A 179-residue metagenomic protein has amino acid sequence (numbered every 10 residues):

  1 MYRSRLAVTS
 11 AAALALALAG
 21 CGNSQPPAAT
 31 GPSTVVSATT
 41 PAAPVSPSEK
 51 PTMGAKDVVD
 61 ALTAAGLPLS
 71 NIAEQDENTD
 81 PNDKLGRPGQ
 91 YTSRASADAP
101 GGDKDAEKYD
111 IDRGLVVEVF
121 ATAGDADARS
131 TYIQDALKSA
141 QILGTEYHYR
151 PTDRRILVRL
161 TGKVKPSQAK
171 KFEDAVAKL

Functional and structural regions predicted by a protein language model:
M1-A19: Sec-dependent bacterial lipoprotein signal peptides
S10-A12, G20-S46: Short, low-complexity, disordered segments immediately C-terminal to signal peptides in bacterial exported proteins
P41, V45, Q134-L179: A short, solvent-exposed beta-edge/loop patch
K50-D80: Extracytoplasmic/periplasm-facing segments of secreted or lipoprotein envelope proteins
T63-P68, D125, T131, K138 (+1 more regions): Sec-exported extracytoplasmic/periplasmic mature domains
I72-D112: Secretory pathway targeting signatures of secreted, lumenal, and periplasmic proteins
G102-A128: A short acidic-to-branched-hydrophobic micro-motif
